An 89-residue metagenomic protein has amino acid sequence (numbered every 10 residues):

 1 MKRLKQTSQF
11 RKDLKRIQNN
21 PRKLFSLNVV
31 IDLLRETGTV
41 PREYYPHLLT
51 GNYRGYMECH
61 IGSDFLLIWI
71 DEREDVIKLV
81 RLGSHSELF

Functional and structural regions predicted by a protein language model:
M1-S63, E72-K78, S86-F89: Basic, Lys/Arg-enriched alpha-helical interface segments
I68-W69: Acidic, metal-associated active-site segment
G83: Residues forming the ATP-binding cleft of Hanks-type serine/threonine protein kinase domains
